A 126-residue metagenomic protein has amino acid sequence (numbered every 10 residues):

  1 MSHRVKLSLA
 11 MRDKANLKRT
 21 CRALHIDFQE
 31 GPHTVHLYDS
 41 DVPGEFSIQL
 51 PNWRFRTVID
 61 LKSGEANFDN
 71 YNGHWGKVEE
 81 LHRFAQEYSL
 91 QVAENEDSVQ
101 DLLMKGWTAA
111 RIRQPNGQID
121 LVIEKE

Functional and structural regions predicted by a protein language model:
M1-E126: Interaction-mediating elements
